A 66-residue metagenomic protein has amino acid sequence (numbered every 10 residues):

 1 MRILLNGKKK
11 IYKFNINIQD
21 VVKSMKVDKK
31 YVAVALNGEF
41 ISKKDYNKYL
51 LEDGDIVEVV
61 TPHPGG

Functional and structural regions predicted by a protein language model:
M1-K8: Eukaryote-biased recognition of intrinsically disordered, low-complexity regulatory segments
K9-Y46, L50, P62: Compact, glycine-rich, soluble single-domain proteins
G65-G66: Short, Lys/Arg- and Gly-enriched loop/turn segments at beta-strand edges
